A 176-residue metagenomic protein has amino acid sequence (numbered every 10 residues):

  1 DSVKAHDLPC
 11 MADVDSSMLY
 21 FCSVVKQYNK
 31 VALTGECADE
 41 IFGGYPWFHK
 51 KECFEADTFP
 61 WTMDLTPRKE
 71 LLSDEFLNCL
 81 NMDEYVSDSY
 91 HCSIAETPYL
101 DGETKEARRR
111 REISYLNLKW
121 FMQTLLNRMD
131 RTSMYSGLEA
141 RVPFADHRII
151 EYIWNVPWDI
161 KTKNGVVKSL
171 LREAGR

Functional and structural regions predicted by a protein language model:
D1-G102, R109-I113, R131-R176: ATP-dependent adenylate-handling active sites, centered on carboxylate activation for C-N bond formation
T104-E106, W120-L125, H147: Short, flexible segments with low predicted structural confidence
L118-R131, I153: Short Ser/Thr-interspersed hydrophobic loop/turn segments at strand-loop and sheet-helix junctions that line or gate
